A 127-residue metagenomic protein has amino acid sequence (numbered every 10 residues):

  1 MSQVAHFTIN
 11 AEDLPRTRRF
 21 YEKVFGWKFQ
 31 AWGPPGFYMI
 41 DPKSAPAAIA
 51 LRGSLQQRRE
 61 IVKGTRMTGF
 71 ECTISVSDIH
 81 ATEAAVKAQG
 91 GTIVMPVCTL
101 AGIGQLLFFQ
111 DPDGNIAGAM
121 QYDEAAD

Functional and structural regions predicted by a protein language model:
M1-Q3, K63-G69, L100-A101: Short glycine-enriched loop/turn motifs at secondary-structure junctions
M1-R19, F70-I74, M120-D127: N-terminal beta-strand motif that seeds the catalytic metal site of vicinal oxygen chelate
S2, T8-A50: Core segments of cupin and vicinal oxygen chelate
V4, A50-G53, G69-E71, G104-L106: Structural motif
D41, P46-R66, S75, P112: Conserved, structured core segments of small domains
T65-G90: Mid-chain, well-packed structural core segment of small domains
E83-D127: Vicinal oxygen chelate
